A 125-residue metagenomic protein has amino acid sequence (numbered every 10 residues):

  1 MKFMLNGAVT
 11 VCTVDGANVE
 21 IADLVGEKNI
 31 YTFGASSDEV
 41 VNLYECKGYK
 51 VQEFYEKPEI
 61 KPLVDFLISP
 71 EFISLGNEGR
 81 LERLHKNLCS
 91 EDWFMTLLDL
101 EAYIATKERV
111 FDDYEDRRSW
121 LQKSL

Functional and structural regions predicted by a protein language model:
M1-K123: Catalytic binding pocket for nucleotide-activated donors in carbohydrate/polymer assembly enzymes
